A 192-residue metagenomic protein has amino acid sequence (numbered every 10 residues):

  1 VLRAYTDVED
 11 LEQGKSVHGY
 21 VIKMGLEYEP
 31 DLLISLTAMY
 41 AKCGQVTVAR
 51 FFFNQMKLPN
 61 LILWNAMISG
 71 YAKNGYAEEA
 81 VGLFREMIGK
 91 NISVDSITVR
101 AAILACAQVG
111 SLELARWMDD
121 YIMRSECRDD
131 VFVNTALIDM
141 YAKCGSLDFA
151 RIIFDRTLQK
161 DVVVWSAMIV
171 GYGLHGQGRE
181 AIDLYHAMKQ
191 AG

Functional and structural regions predicted by a protein language model:
V1-G192: Alpha-helical hairpin repeat boundaries in alpha-solenoid proteins
